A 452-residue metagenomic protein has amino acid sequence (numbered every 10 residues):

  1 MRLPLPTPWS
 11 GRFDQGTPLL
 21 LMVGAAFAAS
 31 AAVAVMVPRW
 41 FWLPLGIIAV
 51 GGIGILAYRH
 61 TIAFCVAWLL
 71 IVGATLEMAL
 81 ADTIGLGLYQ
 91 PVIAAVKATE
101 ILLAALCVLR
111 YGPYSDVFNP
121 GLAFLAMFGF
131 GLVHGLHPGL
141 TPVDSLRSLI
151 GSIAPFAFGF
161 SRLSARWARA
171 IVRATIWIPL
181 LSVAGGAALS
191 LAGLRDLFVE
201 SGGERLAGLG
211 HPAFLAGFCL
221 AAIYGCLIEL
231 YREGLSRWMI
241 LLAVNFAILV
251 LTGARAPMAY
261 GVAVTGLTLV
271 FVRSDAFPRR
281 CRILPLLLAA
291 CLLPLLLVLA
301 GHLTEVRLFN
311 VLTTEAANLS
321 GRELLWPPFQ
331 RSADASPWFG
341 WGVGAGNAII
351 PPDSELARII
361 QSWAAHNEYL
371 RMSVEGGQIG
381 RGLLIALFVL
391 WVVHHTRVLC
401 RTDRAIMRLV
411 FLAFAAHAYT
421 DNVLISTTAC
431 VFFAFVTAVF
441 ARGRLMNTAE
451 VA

Functional and structural regions predicted by a protein language model:
L3-T7, G11-C107, F130-G135, F414-A416: N-terminal signal-anchor transmembrane segment
T17, R280, E375-A415: Hydrophobic transmembrane alpha-helices and their immediate junctions
G24-A31, Y224-G225, R404-A452: Transmembrane alpha-helices of multi-pass inner-membrane enzymes
T61-L70, P113-F128, F158-G186, L230: Interfacial loop-to-transmembrane-helix boundary motif in multi-pass membrane proteins
P91-L103, V117-V133, P138-R162: Aromatic-anchored transmembrane helix interface
L132, A154, R169-L197, G208-R273 (+1 more regions): Alpha-helical transmembrane segments of multi-pass inner-membrane proteins
E200-L206, A276, R280-I283, P294-P328 (+1 more regions): Flexible juxtamembrane loops connecting transmembrane helices in multi-pass membrane enzymes that build or modify
N310-G376, L399: Long extracytoplasmic/lumenal interhelical loops at the membrane interface of multi-pass membrane proteins
